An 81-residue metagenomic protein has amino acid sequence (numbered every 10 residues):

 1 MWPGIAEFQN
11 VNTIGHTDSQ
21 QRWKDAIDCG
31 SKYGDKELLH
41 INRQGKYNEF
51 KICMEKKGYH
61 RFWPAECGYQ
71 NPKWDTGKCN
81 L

Functional and structural regions predicted by a protein language model:
M1-L81: Mitochondrial intermembrane space
